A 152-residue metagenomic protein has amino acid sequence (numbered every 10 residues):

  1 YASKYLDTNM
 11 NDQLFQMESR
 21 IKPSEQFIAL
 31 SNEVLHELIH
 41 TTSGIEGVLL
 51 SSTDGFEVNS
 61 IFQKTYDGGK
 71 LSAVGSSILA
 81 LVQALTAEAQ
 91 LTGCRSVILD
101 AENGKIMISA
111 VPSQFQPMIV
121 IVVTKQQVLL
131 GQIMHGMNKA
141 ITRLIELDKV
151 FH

Functional and structural regions predicted by a protein language model:
A2-G47, S52-T53, E57-H152: Non-catalytic interaction/Regulatory regions outside core domains
